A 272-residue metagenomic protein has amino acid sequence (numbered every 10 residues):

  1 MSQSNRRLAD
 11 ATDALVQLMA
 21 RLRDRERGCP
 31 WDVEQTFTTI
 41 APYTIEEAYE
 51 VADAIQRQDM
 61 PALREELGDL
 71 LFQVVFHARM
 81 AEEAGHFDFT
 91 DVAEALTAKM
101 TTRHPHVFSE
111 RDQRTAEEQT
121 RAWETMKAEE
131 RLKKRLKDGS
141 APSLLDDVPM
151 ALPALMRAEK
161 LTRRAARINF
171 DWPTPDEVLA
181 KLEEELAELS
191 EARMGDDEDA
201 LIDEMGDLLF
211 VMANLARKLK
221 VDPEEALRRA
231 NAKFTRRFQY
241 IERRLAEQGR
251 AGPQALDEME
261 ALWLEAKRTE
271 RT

Functional and structural regions predicted by a protein language model:
M1-E66, F72-M205, L209-T272: Flexible "arm" and connector segments at domain edges
